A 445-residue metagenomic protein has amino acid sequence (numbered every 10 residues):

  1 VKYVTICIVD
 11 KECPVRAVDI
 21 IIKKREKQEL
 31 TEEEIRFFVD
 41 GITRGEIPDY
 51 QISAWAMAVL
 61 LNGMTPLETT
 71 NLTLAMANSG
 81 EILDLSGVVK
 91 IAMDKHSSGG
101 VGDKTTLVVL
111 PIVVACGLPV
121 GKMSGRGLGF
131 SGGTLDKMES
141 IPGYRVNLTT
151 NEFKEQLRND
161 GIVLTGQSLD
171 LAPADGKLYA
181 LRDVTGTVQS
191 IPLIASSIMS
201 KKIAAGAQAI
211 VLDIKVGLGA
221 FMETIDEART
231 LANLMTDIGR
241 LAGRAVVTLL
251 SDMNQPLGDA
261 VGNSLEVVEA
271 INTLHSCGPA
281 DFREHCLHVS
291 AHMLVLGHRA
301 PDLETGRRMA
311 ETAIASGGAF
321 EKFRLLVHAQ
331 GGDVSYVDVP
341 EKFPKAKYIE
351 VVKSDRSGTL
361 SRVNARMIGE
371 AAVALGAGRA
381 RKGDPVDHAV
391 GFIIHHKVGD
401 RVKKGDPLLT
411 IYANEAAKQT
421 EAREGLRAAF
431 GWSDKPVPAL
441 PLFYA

Functional and structural regions predicted by a protein language model:
K2-K11: Short, positively charged and aromatic/hydrophobic N-terminal segments
C13-G102, K322-D333, A445: Acidic, glycine/proline-rich low-complexity segments that act as flexible tails and inter-domain linkers
D19, K24, E29-T31, L83 (+4 more regions): Well-ordered secondary-structure scaffolds
L61-N62, L107-P119, K201-G206, L241-A242 (+1 more regions): Alpha-helix C-terminal capping segments
I91-V114, L118-F130: Glycine/serine-rich anion-binding loops at beta->alpha junctions that coordinate negatively charged ligand groups
M123, L157, T165-Q167, I198 (+2 more regions): Short beta-strand segments
K137-V163, N233-I238: A glycine-rich helix N-cap at a beta->alpha junction
R158-A207: Phosphate/diphosphate-binding glycine-rich loops and adjacent basic-rich segments that engage nucleotide
